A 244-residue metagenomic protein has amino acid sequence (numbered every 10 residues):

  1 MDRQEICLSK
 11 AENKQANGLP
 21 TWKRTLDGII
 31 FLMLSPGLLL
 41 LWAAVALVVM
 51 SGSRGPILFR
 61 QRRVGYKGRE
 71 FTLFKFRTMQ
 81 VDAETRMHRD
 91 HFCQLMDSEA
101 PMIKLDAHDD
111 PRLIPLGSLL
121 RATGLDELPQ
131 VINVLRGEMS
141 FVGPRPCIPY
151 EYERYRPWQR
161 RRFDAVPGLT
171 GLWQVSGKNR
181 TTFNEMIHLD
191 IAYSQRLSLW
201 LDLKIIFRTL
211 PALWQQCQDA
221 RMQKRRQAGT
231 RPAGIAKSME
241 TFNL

Functional and structural regions predicted by a protein language model:
M1-A11, A107, R121-A122, L128-L244: Hydrophobic structural segments characteristic of membrane proteins
D2, F59-P111, T170-H188: Short, glycine-rich, amphipathic interfacial segments at transmembrane boundaries or analogous
S9-A11, K23-D27, M79-D82, Q94-L95 (+2 more regions): Short acidic/polar alpha-helix capping motifs at helix-coil junctions
K10-T21, H108, R112: Juxtamembrane loop-helix boundary motifs flanking transmembrane segments in multi-pass membrane proteins
K14-R86, L199, K204-L244: A hydrophobic, helix-centered structural microdomain
R24, R63-G65, R69-M79, R112 (+6 more regions): Short, cationic motifs built from Arg/Lys/His that form the positively charged side of catalytic pockets
S35-P36, L119, T123: Histidine kinase transmitter module recognition
